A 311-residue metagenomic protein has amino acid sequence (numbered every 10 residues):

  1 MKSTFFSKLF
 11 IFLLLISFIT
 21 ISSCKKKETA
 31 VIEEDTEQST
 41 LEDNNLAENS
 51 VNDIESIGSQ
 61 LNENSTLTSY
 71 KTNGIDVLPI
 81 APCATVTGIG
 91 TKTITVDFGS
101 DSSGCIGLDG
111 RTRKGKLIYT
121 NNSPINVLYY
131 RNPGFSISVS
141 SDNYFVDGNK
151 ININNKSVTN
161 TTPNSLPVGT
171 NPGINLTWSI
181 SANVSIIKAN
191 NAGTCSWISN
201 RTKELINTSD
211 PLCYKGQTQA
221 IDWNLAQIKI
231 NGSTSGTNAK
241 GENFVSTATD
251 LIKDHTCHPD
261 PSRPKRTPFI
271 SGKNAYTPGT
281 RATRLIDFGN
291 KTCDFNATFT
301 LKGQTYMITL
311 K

Functional and structural regions predicted by a protein language model:
K2-I11: Bacterial N-terminal signal peptides that target proteins for export
L14-S17: Classical Sec-dependent N-terminal signal peptides that target proteins to the secretory pathway
I19-S23: C-terminal motif of bacterial Sec signal peptides marking the signal peptidase cleavage site
K25-K311: Low-complexity, intrinsically disordered segments exposed to solvent
